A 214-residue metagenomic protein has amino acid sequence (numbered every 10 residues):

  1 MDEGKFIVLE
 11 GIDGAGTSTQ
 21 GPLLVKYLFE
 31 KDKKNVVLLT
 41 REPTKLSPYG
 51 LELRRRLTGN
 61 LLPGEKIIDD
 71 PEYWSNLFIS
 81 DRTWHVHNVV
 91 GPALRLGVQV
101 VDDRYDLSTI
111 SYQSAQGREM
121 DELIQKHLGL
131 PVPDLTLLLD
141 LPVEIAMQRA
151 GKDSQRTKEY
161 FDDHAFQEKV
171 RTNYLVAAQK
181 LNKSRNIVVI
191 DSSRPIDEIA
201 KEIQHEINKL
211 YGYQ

Functional and structural regions predicted by a protein language model:
D2-F6: Pre-Walker A (Motif I) flank of P-loop NTPase domains
L9: Hydrophobic anchor at the beta1->P-loop junction of P-loop NTPases
I12: P-loop (Walker A) phosphate-binding loop of NTP-binding proteins
T17: Conserved lysine of the Walker
Q20: Hydrophobic positions on the alpha1 helix immediately C-terminal to the Walker A/P-loop
V25, E144-Q214: NTP-dependent small-molecule kinase module
K34-I124: ATP-dependent small-molecule kinase phosphotransfer cores that center on conserved nucleotide phosphate-binding segments
R104-T172: A glycine- and Lys/Arg-enriched "phosphate-lid" helix/loop adjacent to the NTP-binding pocket of small-molecule kinases
